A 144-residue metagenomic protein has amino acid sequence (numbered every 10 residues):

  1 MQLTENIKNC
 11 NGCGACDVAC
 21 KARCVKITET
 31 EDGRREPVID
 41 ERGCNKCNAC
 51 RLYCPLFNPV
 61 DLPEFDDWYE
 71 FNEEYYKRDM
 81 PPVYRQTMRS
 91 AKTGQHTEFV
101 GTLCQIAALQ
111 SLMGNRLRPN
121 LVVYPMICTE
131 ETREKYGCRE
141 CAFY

Functional and structural regions predicted by a protein language model:
M1-V18, R42-G43: N-terminal basic/disordered segments at the start of proteins
Q2, A15-D32, A49-L62: Iron-sulfur cluster-binding cysteine motifs and their immediate structural context in ferredoxin-like electron-transfer
C10, C24, E36, C128 (+1 more regions): Functionally engaged cysteine thiol sites
G33-I39: Minor-groove-contacting beta-hairpin "wing" of winged helix-turn-helix DNA-binding domains
R42, Y53-Y144: Iron-sulfur-associated redox domains of electron-transfer enzymes in respiratory and anaerobic energy metabolism
